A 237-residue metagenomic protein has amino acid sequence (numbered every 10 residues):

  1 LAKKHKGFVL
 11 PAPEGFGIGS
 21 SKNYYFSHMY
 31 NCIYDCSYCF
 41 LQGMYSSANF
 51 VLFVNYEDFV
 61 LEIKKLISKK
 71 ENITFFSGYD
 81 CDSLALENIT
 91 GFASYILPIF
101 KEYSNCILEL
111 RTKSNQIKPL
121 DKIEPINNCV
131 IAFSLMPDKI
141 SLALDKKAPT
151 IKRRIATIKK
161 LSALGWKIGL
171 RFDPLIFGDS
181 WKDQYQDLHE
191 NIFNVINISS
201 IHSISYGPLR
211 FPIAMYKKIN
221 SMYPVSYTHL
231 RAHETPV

Functional and structural regions predicted by a protein language model:
A2-K22, S37-S134, K160: Conserved Radical SAM active-site core
F26-C36: Cysteine-centered iron-sulfur cluster-binding motifs in ferredoxin-type domains/subunits of redox enzymes
Y56-E62, G91-I96, A148-T157, D183-I192 (+1 more regions): Well-ordered, non-membrane alpha-helical segments in soluble/globular domains
C81-L84, N115-K118, I131-A148, P174-D179 (+1 more regions): Conserved radical SAM core fold
N88-A93, K118-P125, W181-H189, M215-N220: Distinct, well-ordered alpha-helical segments
R154-M215: Conserved C-terminal portion of the radical SAM core fold that forms the substrate/S-adenosylmethionine-binding
S221-L230: Active-site gating loops and adjacent loop-to-helix segments of metal-dependent hydrolytic enzymes
H229-A232, P236-V237: Single conserved hydrophobic/aromatic residue that forms the stacking wall/gate of nucleotide- or nucleobase-binding
